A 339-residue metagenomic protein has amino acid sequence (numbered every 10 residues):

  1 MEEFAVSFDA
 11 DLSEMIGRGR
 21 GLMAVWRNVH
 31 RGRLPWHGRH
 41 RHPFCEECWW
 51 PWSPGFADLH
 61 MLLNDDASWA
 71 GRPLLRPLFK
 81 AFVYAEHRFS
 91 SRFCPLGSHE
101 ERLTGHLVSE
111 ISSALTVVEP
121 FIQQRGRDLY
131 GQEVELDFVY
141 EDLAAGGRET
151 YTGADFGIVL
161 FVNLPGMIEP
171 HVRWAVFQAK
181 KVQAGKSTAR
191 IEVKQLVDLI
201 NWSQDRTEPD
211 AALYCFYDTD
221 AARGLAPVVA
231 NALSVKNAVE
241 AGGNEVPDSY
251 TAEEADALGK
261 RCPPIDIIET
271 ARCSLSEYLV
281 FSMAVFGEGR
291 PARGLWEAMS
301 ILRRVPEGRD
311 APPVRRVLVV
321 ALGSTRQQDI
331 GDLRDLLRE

Functional and structural regions predicted by a protein language model:
M1-L75, R290-E339: Nuclease-adjacent, charged terminal/linker segments that flank catalytic cores
L74-L78, L96: Alpha/propeptide regions of enzymes that mature by internal proteolysis
Y84-Y140, R148: Acidic-basic catalytic patches of nuclease active cores, encompassing PD-(D/E)XK and other metal-cofactor nuclease
S112, T116, V182-R338: Acidic, metal/cofactor-coordinating or nucleic-acid-engaging core segments within structured domains
E133-E141, G153-L160: Short linear interaction motifs
L143-A144, V176: Positively charged, amphipathic N-terminal segments that serve as targeting/anchoring signals
F156-I158, R173-K181: Conserved catalytic cores of phosphodiester-cleaving nucleases, focusing on short active-site segments
G166-H171: Short loop/turn motifs that connect adjacent beta-strands in outer-membrane beta-barrel proteins
